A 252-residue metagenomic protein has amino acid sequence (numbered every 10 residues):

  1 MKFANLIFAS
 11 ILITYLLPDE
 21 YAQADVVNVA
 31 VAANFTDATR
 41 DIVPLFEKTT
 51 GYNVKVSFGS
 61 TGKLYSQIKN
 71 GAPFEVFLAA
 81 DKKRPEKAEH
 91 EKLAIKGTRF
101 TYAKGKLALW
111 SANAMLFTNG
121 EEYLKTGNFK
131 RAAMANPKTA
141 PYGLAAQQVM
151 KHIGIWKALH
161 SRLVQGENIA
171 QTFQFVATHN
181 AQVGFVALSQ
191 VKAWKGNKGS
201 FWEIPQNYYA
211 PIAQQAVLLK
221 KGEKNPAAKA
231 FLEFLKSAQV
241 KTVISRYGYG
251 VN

Functional and structural regions predicted by a protein language model:
A4-D19: Bacterial N-terminal signal peptides
Q23-G51, K55-F58, G62-A72, A79-K82 (+3 more regions): Exported/periplasmic ABC-transporter solute-binding proteins
G97: Active-site phosphate-binding/coordination module
